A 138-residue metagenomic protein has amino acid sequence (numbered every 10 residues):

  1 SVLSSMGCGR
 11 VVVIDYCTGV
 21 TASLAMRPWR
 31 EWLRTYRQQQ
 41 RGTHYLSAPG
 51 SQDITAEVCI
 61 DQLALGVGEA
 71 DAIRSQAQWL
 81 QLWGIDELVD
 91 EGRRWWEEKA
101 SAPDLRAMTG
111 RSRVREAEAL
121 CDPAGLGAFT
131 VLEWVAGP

Functional and structural regions predicted by a protein language model:
S1-P138: Long, Lys/Arg- and hydrophobic-enriched amphipathic alpha-helices
